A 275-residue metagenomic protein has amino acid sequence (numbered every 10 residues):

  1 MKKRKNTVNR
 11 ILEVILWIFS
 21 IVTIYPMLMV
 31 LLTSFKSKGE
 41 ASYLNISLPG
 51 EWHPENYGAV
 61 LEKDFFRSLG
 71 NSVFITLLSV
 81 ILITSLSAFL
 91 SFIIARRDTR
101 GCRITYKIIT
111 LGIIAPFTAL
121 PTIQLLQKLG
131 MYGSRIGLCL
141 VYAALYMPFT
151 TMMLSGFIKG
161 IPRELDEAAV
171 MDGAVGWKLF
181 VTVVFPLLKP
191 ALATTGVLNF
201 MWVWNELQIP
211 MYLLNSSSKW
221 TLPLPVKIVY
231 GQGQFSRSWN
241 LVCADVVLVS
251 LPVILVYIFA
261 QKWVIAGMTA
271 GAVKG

Functional and structural regions predicted by a protein language model:
M1-G275: A hydrophobic, multi-pass inner-membrane permease signature
